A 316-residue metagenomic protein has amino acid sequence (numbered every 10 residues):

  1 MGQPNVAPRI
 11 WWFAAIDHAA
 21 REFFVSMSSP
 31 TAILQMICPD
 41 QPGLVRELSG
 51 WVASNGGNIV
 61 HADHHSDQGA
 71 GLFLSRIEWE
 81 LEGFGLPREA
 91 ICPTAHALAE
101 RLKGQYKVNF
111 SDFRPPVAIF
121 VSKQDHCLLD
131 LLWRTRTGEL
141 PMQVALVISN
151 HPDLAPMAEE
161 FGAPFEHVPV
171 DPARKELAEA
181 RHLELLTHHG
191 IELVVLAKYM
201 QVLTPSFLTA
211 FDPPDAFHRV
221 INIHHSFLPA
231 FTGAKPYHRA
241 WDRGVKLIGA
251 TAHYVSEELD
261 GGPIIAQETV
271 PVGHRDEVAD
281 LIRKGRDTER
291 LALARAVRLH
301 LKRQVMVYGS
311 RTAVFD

Functional and structural regions predicted by a protein language model:
A7: Extracytoplasmic
W11-W12: Tryptophan (W) side chains
A15, F24-S26: Residue-level detector of intrinsically disordered terminal segments
E22, H65-D316: One-carbon transfer enzymes
S28-P39: Short glycine-/aliphatic-rich beta-strand segments at the starts of folded cytosolic domains
P39-R46, G85-E89: Ordered, soluble secondary-structure elements with a strong preference for glycine-centered loop motifs and nearby
Q41-H61: Short amphipathic alpha-helix segments
